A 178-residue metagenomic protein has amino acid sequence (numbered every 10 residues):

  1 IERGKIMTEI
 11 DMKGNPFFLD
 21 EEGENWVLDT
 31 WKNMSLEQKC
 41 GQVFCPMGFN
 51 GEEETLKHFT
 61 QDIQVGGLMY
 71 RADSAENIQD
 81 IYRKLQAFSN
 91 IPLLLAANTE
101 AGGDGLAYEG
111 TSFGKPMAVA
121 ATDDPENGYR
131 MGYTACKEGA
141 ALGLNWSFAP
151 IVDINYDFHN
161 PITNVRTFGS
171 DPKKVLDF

Functional and structural regions predicted by a protein language model:
I1-D62: Preference for extracellular/luminal or secreted protein segments
F49-E52, L56-F178: Enzymes and membrane/adaptor proteins characterized by extended Gly/Ser/Thr/Asp/Glu-rich, aromatic-dotted
